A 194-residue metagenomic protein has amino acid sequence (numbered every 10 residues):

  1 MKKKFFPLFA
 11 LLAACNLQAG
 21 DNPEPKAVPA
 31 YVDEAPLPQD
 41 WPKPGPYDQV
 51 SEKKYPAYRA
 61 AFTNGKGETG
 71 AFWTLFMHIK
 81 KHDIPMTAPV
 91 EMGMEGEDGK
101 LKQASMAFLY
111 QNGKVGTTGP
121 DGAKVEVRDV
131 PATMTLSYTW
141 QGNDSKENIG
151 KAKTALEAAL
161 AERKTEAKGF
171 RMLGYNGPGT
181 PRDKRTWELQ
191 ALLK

Functional and structural regions predicted by a protein language model:
K2, C15-K194: A solvent-exposed interaction/effector surface
F5-A13: Sec-dependent N-terminal signal peptides
